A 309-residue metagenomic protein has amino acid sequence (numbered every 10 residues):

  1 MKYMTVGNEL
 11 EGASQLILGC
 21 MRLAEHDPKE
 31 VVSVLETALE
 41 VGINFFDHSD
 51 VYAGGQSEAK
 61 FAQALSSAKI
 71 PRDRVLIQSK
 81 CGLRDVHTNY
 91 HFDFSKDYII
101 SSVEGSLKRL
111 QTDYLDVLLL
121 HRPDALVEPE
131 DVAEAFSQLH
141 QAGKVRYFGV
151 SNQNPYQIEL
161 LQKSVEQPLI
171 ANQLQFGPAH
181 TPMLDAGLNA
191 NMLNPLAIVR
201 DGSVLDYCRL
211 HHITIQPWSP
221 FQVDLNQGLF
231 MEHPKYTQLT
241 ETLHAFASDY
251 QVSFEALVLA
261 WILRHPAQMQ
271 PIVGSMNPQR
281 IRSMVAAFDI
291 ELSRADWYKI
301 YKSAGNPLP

Functional and structural regions predicted by a protein language model:
M1-V75, Q141, Q222-D224: N-terminal binding-site loop/beta-alpha segment at the start of enzyme catalytic domains that lines or forms
G19-K29, H87-D97, L126: Active-site mouth loops of central-metabolism enzymes
L23-K29, S49-A59, D124-E128, S151 (+2 more regions): Acidic-and-aromatic substrate-binding clefts and catalytic sites of carbohydrate-active enzymes
H26-A38, F94-R109, Y156-E159: Short, acidic/polar
A68-K96, H121-R122: Structural motif corresponding to the early beta-alpha repeats
K108-E128: Active-site groove signature of glycoside hydrolases
P129-P309: Beta/alpha (TIM)-barrel catalytic core signal, keyed to glycine-rich beta->alpha loops juxtaposed to Asp/Glu that bind
